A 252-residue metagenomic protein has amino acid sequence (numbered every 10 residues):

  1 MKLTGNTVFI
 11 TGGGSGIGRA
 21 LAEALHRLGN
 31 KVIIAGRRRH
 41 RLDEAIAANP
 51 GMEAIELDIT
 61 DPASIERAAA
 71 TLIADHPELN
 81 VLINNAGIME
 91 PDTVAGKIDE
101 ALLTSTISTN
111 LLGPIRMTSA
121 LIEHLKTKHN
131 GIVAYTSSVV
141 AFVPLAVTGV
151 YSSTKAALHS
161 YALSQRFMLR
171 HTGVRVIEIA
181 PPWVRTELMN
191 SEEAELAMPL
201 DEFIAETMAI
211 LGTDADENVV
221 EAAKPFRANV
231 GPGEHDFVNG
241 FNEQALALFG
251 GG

Functional and structural regions predicted by a protein language model:
T7, G12-S15: Conserved glycine-rich cofactor-binding loop
L57-A68, E100: The beta1-alpha1 cofactor-binding region of Rossmann-like NAD(H)/NADP(H)-dependent oxidoreductases
E66, M89-T104, V147: Conserved mid-core segment of classical short-chain dehydrogenase/reductases
T118, T154: Active-site helix of classical SDR
S138: Residue(s) in the substrate-gating loop at a strand-loop-helix junction that position the organic substrate next
L145-G149, E192: Active-site loop immediately N-terminal to the catalytic Tyr-X3-Lys motif of short-chain dehydrogenase/reductase
E178-I179, N190-D236: C-terminal helical subdomain
